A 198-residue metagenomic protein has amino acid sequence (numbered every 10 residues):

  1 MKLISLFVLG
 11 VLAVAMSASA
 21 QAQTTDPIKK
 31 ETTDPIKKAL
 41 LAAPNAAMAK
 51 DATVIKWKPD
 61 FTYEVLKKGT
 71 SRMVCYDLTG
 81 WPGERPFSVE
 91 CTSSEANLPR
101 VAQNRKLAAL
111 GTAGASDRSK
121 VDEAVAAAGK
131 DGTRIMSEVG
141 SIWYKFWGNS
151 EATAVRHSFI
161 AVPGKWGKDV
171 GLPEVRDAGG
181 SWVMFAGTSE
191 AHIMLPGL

Functional and structural regions predicted by a protein language model:
M1-V8: Bacterial N-terminal signal peptides that target proteins for export
V8-A15: Bacterial N-terminal signal peptides
A18-A22: Boundary at the C-terminal end of the N-terminal hydrophobic targeting segment
T24-L198: Primary mode marks residue(s) on the alpha4-beta5-alpha5 output face of response regulator receiver
